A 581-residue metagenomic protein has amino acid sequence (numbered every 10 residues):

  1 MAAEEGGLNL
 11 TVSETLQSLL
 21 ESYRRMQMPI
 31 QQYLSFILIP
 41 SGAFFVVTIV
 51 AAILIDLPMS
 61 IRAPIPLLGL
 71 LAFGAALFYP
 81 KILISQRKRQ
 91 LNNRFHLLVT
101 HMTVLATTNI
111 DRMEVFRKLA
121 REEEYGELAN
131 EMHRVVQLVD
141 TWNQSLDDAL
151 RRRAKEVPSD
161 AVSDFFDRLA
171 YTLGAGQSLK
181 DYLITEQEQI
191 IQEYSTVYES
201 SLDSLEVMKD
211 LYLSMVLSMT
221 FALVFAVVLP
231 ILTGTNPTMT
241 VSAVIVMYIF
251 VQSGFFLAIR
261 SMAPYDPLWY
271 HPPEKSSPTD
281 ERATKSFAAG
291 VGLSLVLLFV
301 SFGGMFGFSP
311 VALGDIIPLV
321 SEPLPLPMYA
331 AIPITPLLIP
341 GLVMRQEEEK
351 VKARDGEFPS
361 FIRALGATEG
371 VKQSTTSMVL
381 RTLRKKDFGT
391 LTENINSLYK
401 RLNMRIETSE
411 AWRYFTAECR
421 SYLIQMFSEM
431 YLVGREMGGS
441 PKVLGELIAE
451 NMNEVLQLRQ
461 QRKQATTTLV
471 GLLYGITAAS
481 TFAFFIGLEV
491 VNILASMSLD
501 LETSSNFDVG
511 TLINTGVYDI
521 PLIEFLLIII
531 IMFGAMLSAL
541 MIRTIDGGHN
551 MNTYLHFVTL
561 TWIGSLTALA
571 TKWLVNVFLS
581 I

Functional and structural regions predicted by a protein language model:
M1-I55, Y79, L83, L257-L326 (+2 more regions): Membrane-interfacial amphipathic helices
M1-Y23, L97-L119, A149-R153, D160-D203 (+6 more regions): Hydrophobic alpha-helical segments characteristic of transmembrane helices
L34-D56, I65-G74, T196-A258, L297-F299 (+3 more regions): Bilayer-spanning, highly hydrophobic alpha-helical transmembrane segments
I37-S41, E127, E131, F287 (+2 more regions): Selective transmembrane-helix segments that form parts of the transport pathway or gating/packing helices in multipass
R62-A154, D164, V311-A417, Q425-R462 (+2 more regions): Juxtamembrane/interface alpha-helical elements of multi-pass membrane proteins
N130, D160, D164, M215-L223 (+11 more regions): Hydrophobic alpha-helical transmembrane segments in multi-pass membrane proteins
P278-F287, D355-A367, R543-T561: Cytoplasmic juxtamembrane regions at transmembrane-helix boundaries
A570-I581: Juxtamembrane boundary at the C-terminal end of a transmembrane helix
